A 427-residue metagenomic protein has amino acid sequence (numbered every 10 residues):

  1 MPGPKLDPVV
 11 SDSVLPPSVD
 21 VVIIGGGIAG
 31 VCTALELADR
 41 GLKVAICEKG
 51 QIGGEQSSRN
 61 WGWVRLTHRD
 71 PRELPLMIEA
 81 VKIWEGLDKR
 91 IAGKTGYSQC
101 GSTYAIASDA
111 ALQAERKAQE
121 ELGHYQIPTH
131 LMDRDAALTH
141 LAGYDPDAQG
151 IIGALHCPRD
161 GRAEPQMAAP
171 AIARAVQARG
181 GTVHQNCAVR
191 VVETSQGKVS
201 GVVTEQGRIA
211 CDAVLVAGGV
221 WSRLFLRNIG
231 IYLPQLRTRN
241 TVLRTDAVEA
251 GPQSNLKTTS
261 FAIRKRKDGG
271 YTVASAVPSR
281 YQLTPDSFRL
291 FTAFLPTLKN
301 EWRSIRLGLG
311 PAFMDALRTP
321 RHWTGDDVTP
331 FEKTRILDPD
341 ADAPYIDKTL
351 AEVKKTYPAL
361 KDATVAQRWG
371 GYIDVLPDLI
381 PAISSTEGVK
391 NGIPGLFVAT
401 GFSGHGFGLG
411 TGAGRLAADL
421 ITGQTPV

Functional and structural regions predicted by a protein language model:
M1-V21, D39-R40: Extreme N-terminal leader/targeting segments of oxidoreductases
G25-G27, K49: Glycine-rich Rossmann-fold phosphate-binding loop(s) that bind the pyrophosphate of adenine dinucleotide cofactors
C32, V191-L317, E332-D340, D347-T356 (+1 more regions): Flavin-dependent oxidoreductases
D39-S58: Glycine-rich FAD pyrophosphate-binding loop
G62-H140, S260-I263, D268-G308: Dinucleotide-binding Rossmann-like beta1-alpha1 core, especially the glycine-rich loop that anchors the ADP
P75-I78, I106-A114, L155-A175, L337-K348 (+2 more regions): Short beta-strand to alpha-helix junction loop
L155-A213: Helical element adjacent to the flavin cofactor pocket in flavoenzyme catalytic cores
D315-V427: C-terminal catalytic lobe of FAD-dependent flavoproteins
